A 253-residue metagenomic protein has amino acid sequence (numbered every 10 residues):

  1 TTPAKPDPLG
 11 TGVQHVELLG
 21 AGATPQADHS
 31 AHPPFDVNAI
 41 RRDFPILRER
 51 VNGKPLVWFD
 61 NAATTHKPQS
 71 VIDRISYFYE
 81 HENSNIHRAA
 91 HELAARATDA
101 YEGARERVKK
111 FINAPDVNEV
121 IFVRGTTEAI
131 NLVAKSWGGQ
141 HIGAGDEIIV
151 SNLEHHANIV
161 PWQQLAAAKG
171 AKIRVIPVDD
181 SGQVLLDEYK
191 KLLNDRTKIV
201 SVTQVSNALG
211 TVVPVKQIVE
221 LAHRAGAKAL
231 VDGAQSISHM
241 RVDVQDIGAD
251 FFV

Functional and structural regions predicted by a protein language model:
T1-V253: Pyridoxal 5′-phosphate
